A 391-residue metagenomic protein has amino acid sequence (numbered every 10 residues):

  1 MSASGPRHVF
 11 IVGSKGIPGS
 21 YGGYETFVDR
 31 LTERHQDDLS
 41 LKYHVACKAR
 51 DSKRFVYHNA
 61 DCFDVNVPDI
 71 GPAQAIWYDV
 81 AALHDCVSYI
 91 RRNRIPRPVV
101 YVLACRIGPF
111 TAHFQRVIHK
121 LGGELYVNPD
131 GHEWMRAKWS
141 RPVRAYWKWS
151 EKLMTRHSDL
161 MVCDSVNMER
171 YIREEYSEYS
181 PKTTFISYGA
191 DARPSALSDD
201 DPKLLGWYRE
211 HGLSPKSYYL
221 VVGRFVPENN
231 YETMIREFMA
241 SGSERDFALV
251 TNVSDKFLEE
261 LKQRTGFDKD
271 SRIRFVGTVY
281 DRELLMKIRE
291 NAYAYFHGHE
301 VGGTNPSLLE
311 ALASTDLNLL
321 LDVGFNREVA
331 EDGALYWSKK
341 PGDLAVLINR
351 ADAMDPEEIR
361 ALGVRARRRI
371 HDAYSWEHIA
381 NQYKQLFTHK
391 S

Functional and structural regions predicted by a protein language model:
P6, V12-S20, R34-A73, N167-E175 (+1 more regions): N-terminal strand-loop element at the rim of the active site of nucleotide-sugar-dependent glycosyltransferases
F10-V12, K203, Y208-N229, I235-G242 (+1 more regions): Conserved donor-binding/catalytic core segment of Leloir-type glycosyltransferases
C47-D51, A190-D191, V222, R245-L261 (+1 more regions): Glycosyltransferase donor-sugar binding loop
A75-S88, R92, R97-P129, G303: An aromatic- and histidine-rich active-site surface loop
V143-M161: Membrane-proximal helix-turn-helix segments that form the acceptor-binding/catalytic region of lipid-linked
T155-T183, S187-S195, L204, Y383: A short, active-site helix/loop in glycosyltransferases that binds the activated sugar's phosphate group
K287-G303, D316-L317: Acidic donor-binding loop of glycosyltransferase active sites
A334-G342, R350-P356: Conserved acidic donor-binding segment of nucleotide-sugar-dependent glycosyltransferases
